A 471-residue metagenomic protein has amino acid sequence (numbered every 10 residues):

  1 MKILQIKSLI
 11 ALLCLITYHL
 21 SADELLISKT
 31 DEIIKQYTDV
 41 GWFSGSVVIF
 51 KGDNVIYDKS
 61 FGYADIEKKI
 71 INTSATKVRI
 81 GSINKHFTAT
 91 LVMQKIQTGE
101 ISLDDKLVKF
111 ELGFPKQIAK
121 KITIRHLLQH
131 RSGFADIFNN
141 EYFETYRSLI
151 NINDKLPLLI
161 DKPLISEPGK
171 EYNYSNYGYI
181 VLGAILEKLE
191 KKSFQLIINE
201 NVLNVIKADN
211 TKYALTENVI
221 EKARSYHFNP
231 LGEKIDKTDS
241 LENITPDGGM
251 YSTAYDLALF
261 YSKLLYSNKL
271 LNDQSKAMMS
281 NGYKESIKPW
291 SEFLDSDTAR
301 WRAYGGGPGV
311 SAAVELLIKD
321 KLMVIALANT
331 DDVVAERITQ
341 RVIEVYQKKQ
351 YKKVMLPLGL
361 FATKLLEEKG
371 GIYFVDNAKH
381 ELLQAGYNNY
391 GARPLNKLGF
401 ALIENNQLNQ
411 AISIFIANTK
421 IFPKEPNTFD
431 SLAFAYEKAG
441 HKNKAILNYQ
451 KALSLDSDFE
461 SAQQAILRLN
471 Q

Functional and structural regions predicted by a protein language model:
E24-V78, S102: Short, conserved catalytic-motif segment at the N-terminal edge
I34, V47, D53, K77-D104 (+3 more regions): Active-site SXXK
H86, A392, L408, P426-N427 (+1 more regions): Helix-start (N-cap) detector for alpha-helical repeat units in TPR-like alpha-solenoids, especially tetratricopeptide
Q117-P308: Short, surface-exposed loop or secondary-structure junction motifs that flank catalytic or metal-binding residues
S296-A299, T330-L398, L402-N405: Short, gly/Ser/Thr-rich active-site loops of penicillin-recognizing serine hydrolases
